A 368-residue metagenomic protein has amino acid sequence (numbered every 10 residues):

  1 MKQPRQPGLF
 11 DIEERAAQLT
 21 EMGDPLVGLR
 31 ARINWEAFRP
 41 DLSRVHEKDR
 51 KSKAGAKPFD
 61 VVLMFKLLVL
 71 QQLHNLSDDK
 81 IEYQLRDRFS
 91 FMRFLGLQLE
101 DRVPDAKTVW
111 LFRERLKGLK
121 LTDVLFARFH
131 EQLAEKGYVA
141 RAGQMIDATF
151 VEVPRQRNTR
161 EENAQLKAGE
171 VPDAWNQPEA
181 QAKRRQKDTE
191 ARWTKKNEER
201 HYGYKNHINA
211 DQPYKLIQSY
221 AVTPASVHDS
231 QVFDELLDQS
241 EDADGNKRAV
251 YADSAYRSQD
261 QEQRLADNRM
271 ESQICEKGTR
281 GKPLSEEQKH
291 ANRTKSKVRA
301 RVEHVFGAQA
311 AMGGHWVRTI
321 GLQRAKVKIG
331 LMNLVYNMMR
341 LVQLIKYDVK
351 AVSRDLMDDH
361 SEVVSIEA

Functional and structural regions predicted by a protein language model:
M1-R44, L344-A368: Charged, often Cys/His-bearing segments associated with DNA-binding zinc-finger transcription factors
Q18, N34, G55-L63, D101-D105 (+4 more regions): Secondary-structure capping and boundary motifs in well-ordered enzyme cores
V27-V69, L73, T108: Basic, short loop/linker segments at the boundary and entry of helix-turn-helix/winged-helix-like folds
G55-F59, V250-Q259, T279-R280: Acidic, metal-coordinating catalytic cores used for nucleic-acid/nucleotide bond scission and strand-transfer chemistry
Y83-R86, L95-E100, P104-A266, V335-Y336 (+1 more regions): Polybasic low-complexity intrinsically disordered regions
Q231, G281-Q288: Short, charged, surface-exposed secondary-structure boundary motifs
N268, Q288-A368: Basic, amphipathic alpha-helical segments enriched in Lys/Arg and hydrophobic/aromatic residues
N268-E276: Short hydrophobic/aromatic-enriched beta-strand-loop microsegments
